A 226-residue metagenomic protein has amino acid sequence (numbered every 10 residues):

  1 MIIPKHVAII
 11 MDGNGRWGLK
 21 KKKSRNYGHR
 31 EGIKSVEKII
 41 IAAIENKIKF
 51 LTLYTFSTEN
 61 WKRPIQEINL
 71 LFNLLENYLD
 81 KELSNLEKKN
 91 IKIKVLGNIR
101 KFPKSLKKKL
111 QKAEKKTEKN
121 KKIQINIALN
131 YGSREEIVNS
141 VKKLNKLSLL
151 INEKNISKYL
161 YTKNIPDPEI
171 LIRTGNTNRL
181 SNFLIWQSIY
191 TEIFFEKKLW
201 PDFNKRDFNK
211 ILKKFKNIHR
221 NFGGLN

Functional and structural regions predicted by a protein language model:
M1-N226: Flexible, compositionally biased loop and terminal segments
